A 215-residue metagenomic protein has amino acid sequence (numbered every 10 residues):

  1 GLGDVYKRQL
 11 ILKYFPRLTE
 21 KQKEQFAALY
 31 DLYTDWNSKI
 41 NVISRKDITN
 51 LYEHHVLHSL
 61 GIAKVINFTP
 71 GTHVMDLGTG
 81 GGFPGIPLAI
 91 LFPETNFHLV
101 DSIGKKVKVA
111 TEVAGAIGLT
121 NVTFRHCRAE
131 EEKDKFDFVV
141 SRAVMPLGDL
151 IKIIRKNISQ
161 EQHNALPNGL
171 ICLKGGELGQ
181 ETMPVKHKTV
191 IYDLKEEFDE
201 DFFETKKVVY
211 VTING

Functional and structural regions predicted by a protein language model:
G1-Y6: Short, small-residue-biased leader/transition segments that mark boundaries at the very start of proteins
K7-P70, M75, K105-K108, E112-T120: Class I SAM-dependent transferase core
L60-S141, I151: Conserved SAM/SAH cofactor-binding pocket of Class I
N96, N121-T123, G169, K188-I191: Conserved beta-strand segments of alpha/beta enzyme cores
C127, I154, L173-G176: Non-DNA-binding regulatory cores of transcription-related proteins, predominantly C-terminal effector-binding
L147-K156: A short, conserved alpha-helix within the catalytic core of class I
H163-E177: Conserved beta-strand signature within the Rossmann-like core of class I S-adenosyl-L-methionine
G176-G215: Active-site capping/gating segments
